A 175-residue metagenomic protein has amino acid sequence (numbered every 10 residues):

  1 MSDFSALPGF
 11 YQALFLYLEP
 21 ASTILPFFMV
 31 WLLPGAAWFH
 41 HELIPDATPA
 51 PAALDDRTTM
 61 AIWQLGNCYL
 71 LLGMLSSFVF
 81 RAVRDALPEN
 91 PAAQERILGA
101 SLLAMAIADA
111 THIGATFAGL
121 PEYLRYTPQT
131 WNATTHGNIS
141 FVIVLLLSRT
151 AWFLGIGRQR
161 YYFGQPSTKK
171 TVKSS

Functional and structural regions predicted by a protein language model:
M1-L25: Cytosolic juxtamembrane helix and N-cap/initiation of the first transmembrane helix
M1-S5, L71-A92: Cytoplasmic juxtamembrane interface segments
Y11, F15, E19, L65 (+2 more regions): Eukaryotic polytopic
S22-A37, T134: Alpha-helical transmembrane segments of multi-pass membrane proteins
M29-A36, G73-D85, A115-E122: Membrane-helix exit/interface motif
F39-D56: Perimembrane loop-to-helix junctions flanking transmembrane segments
P51-T59, W131-T134: Membrane-interface segments at the starts/ends of alpha-helical transmembrane spans
R57-R81, L103-I107: Core segments of alpha-helical transmembrane spans in multipass integral membrane proteins
